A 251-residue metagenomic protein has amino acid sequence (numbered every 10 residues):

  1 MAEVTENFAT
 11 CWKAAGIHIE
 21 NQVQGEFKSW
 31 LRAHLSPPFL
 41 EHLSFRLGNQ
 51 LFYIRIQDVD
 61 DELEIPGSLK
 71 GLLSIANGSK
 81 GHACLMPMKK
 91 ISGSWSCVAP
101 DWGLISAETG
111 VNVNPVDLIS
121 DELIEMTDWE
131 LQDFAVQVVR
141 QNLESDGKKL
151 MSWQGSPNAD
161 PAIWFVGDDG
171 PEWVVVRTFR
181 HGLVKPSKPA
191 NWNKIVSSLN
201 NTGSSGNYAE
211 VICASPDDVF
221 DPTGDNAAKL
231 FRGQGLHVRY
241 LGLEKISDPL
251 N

Functional and structural regions predicted by a protein language model:
M1-L35, N114-W153: Acidic-basic catalytic patches of nuclease active cores, encompassing PD-(D/E)XK and other metal-cofactor nuclease
G16-P38, M88-A107: Short N-terminal signal/transit or membrane-insertion segments and the immediately adjacent low-complexity/disordered
R32-G93, D168-E172, V176-A228: Catalytic cores of nucleic-acid endonucleases
L35-D58, D101-E125: Short N-terminal secondary-structure initiator segments
K90-N114, G206-N251: Domain-level recognition of nuclease-like catalytic cores that cleave nucleotide substrates
I119, E130, I163, R177-F179 (+1 more regions): Repeat-unit-sized solenoid/scaffold elements
E144, F165-D169: Short, surface-exposed basic-aromatic patches at helix termini and helix-loop junctions that form
N158-W164: Beta-rich nucleic-acid/ligand-interaction surfaces
